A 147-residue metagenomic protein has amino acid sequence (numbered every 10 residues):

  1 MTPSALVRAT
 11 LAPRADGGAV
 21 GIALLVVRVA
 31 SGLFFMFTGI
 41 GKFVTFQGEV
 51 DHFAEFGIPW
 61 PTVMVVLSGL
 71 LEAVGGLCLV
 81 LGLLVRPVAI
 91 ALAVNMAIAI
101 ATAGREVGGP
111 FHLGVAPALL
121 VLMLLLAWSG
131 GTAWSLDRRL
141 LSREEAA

Functional and structural regions predicted by a protein language model:
M1-V44, V63-L70, V74, L81-A147: Extended, low-polarity transmembrane helix blocks
V7-R8, V44-W60: Membrane-interface interhelical connector segments
